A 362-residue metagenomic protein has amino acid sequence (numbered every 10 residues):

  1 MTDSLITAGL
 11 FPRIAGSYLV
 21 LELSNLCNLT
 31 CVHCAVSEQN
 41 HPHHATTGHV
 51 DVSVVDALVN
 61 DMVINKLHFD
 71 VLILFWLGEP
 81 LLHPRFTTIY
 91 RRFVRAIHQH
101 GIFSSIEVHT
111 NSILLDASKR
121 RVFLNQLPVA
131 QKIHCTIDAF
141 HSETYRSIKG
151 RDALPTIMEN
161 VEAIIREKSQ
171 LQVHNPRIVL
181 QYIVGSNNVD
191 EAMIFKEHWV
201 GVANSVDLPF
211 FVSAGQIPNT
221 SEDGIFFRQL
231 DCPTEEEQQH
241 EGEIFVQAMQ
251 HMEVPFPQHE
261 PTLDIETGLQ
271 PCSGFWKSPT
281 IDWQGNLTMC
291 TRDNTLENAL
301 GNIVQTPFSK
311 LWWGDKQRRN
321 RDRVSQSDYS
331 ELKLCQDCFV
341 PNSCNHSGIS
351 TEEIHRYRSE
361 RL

Functional and structural regions predicted by a protein language model:
M1-K132, S147, R151, P155 (+5 more regions): Conserved alpha-helical substructure of the radical SAM core
T7-L10, L263-G268, R323-Q326: Short, P/G- and charge-enriched loop/turn segments at secondary-structure junctions
A8, R13, Q172, D315 (+1 more regions): Short loop/turn hinge sites at secondary-structure boundaries
A15-E22, P255-P261, Q317-D328: Short, intrinsically disordered, charge-biased short linear motifs at domain edges
E22, S37, H43-A45, V50 (+4 more regions): Radical SAM enzyme [4Fe-4S]-AdoMet core and its adjacent flexible, acidic and glycine-rich loops/tails across
L26-V36, M289, K333-S343: Local cysteine-cluster metal-coordination motifs and their immediate loop/turn environment, predominantly Fe-S cluster
D293-N342: Membrane-interface junctions of multi-pass transporters
